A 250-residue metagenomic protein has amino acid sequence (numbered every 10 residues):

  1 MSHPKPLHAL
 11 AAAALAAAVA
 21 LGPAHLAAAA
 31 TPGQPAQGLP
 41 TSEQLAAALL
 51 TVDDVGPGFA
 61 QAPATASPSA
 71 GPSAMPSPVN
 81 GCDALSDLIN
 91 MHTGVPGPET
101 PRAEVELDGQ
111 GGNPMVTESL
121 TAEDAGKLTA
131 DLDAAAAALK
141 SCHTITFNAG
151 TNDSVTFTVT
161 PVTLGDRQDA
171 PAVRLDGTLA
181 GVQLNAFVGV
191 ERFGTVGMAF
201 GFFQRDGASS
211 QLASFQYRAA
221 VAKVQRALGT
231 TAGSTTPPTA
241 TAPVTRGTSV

Functional and structural regions predicted by a protein language model:
M1-A30: Secretory targeting and sorting signals
A29-R102, A232-V250: N-terminal "mature-domain start" segment
L39, L49, T129, G207-S214: Soluble non-cytosolic domains of exported or imported proteins
L39-T41, M115-E123, F203-S210: Second-shell loop/turn segments in exported
L50, A60, D124-K127, A137-K140 (+1 more regions): Sec-exported extracytoplasmic/periplasmic mature domains
A66-L179, T239-A240: A small/polar (G/S/T-enriched), proline-flanked helix-loop surface module common in exported/cell-envelope proteins
V155-A219, K223: A short, solvent-exposed beta-edge/loop patch
Q204-V250: Long, compositionally biased interface segments
